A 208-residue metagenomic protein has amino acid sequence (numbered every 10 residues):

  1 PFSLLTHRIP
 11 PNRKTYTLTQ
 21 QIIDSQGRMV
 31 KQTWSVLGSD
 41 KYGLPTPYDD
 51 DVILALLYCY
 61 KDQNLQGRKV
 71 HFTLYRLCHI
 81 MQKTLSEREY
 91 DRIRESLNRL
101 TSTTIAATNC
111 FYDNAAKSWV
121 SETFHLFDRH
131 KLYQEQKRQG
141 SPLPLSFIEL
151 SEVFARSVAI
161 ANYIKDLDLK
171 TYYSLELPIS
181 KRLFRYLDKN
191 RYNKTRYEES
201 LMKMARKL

Functional and structural regions predicted by a protein language model:
P1-L208: Charged, alpha-helix-forming regions
